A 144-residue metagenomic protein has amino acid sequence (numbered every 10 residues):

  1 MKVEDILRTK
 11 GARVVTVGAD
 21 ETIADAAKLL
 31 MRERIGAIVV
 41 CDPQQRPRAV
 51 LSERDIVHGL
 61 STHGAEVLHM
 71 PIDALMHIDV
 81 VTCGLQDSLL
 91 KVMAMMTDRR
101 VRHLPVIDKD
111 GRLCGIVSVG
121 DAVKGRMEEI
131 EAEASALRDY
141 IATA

Functional and structural regions predicted by a protein language model:
M1-A12, S52-T82, D87-T97, V119-A144: Tandem CBS (Bateman) regulatory domains
K2-A19, D42-R46, D108: Short, charged helix-to-loop "capping" segments that act as catalytic/coupling loops
T16-R34, V40-C41, G64, T82-R100 (+1 more regions): The conserved cystathionine-beta-synthase
L30-E33, I38-R54, M96, L104-G120: A glycine-centered beta-loop-beta connector
